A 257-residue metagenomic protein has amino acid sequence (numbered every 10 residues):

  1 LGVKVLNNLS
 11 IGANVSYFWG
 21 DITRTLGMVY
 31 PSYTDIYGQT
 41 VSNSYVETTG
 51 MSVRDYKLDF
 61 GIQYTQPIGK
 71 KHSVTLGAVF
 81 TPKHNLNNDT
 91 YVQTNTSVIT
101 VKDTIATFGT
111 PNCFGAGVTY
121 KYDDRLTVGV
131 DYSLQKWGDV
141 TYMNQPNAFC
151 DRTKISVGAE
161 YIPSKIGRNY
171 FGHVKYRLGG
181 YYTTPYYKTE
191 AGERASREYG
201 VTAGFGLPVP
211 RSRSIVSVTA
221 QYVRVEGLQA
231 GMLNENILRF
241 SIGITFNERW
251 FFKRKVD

Functional and structural regions predicted by a protein language model:
L1-D257: Outer-membrane beta-barrel porins/channels
